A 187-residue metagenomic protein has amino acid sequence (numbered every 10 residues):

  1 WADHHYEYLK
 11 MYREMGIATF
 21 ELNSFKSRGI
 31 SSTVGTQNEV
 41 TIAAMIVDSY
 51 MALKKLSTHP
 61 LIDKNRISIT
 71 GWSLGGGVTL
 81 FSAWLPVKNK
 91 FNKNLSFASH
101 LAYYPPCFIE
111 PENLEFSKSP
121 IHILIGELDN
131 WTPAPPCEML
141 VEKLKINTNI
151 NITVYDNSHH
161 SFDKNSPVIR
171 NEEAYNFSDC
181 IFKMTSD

Functional and structural regions predicted by a protein language model:
W1-T58, S166-S186: Serine-hydrolase catalytic machinery in alpha/beta-hydrolase-like enzymes
I17, L61-I62, T148-N149: Short phosphate-binding/catalytic loops that engage adenosine nucleotides
S27-I30, F108, S161: Active-site loop signature of alpha/beta-hydrolase-fold enzymes
V40-S117, N130: Primarily recognizes the serine-hydrolase "nucleophile elbow" in alpha/beta-hydrolase and SGNH/GDSL folds
S117, I123-I125: Short beta-strand/loop motif that positions the catalytic acidic residue of the alpha/beta-hydrolase fold
S119, T132-K143, P167: Short alpha-helix in the alpha/beta-hydrolase fold that links the catalytic acid
L128-T132, H160-S161: Acidic catalytic loop of the alpha/beta-hydrolase fold
L144-I169, F177-F182: Catalytic histidine neighborhood in serine/cysteine hydrolases with alpha/beta-hydrolase-type architecture
